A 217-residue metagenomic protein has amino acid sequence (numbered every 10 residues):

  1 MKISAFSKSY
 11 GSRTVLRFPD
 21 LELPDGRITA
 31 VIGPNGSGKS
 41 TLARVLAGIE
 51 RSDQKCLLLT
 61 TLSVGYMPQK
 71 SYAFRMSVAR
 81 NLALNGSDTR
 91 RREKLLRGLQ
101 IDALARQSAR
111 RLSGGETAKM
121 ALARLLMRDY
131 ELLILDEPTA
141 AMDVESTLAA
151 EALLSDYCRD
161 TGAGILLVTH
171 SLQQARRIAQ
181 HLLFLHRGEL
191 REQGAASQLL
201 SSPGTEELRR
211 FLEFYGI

Functional and structural regions predicted by a protein language model:
K70-R80, L84: Conserved catalytic motifs of ABC-family nucleotide-binding domains
R90-L104: Conserved ABC ATPase "signature" region
S108-L112, E116: Conserved ABC ATPase signature
L133-D136: Catalytic Walker B motif of ABC-type/P-loop ATPase nucleotide-binding domains
T169-H170: H-loop/switch region of ABC-family ATPase nucleotide-binding domains
S197-I217: C-terminal boundary and immediately downstream tail of ABC-type ATPase nucleotide-binding domains
